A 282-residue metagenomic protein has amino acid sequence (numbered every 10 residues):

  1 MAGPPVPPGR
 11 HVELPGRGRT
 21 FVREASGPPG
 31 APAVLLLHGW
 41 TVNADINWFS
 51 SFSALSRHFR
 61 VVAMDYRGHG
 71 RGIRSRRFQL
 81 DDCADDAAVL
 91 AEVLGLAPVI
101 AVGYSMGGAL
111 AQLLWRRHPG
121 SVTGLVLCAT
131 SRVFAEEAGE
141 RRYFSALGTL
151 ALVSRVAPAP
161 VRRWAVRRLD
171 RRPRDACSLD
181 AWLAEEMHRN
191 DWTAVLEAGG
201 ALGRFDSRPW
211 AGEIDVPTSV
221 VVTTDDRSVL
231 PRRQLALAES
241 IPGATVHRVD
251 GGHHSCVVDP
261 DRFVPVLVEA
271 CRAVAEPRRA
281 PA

Functional and structural regions predicted by a protein language model:
G18-R71: Conserved HGGG/HGGXW glycine-rich cap/lid loop of the alpha/beta-hydrolase fold
F49, S53, V62-V102: Active-site loop/oxyanion-hole signature of alpha/beta-hydrolase fold enzymes
R116, T123-S154: Flexible "cap/lid" loop of the alpha/beta hydrolase fold
E136-R141, V156-G212: Conserved alpha/beta-hydrolase catalytic His-Asp/Glu region
S207, V216, L230-A238: Short alpha-helix in the alpha/beta-hydrolase fold that links the catalytic acid
I214, V220-V222: Short beta-strand/loop motif that positions the catalytic acidic residue of the alpha/beta-hydrolase fold
T224-V229: Acidic catalytic loop of the alpha/beta-hydrolase fold
A244-A282: Catalytic active-site module of serine/aspartate enzymes centered on a nucleophile-bearing elbow/loop
